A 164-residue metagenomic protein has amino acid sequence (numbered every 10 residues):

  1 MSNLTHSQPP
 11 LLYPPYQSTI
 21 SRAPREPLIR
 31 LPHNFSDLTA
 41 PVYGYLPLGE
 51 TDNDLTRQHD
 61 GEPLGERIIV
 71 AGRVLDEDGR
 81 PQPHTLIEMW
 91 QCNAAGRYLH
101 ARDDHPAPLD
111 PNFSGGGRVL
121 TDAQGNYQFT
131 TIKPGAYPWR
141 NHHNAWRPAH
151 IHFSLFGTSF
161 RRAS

Functional and structural regions predicted by a protein language model:
M1-S164: Beta-strand-dominated extracellular/periplasmic modules and repeats in secreted or surface-exposed proteins
